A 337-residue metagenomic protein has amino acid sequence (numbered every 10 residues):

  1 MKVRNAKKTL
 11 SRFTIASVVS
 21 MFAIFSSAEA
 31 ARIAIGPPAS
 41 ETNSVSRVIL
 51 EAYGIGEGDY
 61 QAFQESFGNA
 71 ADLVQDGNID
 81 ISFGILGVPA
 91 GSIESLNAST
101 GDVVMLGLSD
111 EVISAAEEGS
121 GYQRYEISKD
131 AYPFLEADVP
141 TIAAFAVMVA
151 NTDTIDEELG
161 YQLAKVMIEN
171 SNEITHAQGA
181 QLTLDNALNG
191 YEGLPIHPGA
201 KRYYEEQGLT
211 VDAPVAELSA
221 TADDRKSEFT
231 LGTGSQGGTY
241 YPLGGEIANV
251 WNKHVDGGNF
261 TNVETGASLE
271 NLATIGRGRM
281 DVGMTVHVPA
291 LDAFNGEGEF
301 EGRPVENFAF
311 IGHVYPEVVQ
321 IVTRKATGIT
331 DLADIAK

Functional and structural regions predicted by a protein language model:
K2-S17: Bacterial N-terminal signal peptides that target proteins for export
I24-A30: Sec/Tat signal peptide C-region and signal peptidase I cleavage site
A31-D76, G190-G199, K226-H254, G258 (+1 more regions): Bilobed "Venus flytrap"/periplasmic-binding protein-like clamshell domains and structurally analogous long
S44-V45, G121-P195, K337: Ligand-binding clefts/hinges and TM-proximal coupling segments of bilobed small-molecule sensing domains
G56-D156, H287-P289, G296-E299, A309 (+1 more regions): Pocket-lining segment of extracytoplasmic ligand-binding domains
N69, L86-T100, M105, E158-S227: An extracytoplasmic/periplasmic, membrane-proximal ligand-sensing/linker region
A70-L73, S268-L272: Short, hydrophobic alpha-helical packing/hinge segments within bilobed ligand-binding/sensory domains
N271, G276-I311: N-terminal segment of the mature folded domain
